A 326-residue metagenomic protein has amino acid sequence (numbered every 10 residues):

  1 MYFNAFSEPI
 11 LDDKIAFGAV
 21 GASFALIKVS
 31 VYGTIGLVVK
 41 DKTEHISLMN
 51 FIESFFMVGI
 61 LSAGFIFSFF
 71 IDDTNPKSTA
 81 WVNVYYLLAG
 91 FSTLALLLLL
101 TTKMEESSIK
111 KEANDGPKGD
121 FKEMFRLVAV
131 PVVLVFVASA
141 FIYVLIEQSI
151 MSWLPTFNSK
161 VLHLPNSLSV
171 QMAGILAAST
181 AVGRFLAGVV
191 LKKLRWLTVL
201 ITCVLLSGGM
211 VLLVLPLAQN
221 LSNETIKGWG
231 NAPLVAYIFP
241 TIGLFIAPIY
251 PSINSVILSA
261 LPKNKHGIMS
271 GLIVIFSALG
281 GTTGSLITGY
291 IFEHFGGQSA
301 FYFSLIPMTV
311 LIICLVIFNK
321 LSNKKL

Functional and structural regions predicted by a protein language model:
A16-S54: Cytoplasmic helix-loop-helix junction between adjacent transmembrane helices in 12-TM secondary transporters
L26-K40, A247-P262: Intracellular juxtamembrane helix-capping segments at the cytosolic ends of symmetry-related transmembrane helices
F51-S107: Helix-loop-helix hairpin linking two adjacent transmembrane segments in secondary transporters
S107-F136: Juxtamembrane intracellular "pre-TM" segments in multi-pass secondary transporters
A129-G174: Extracytoplasmic gate region of multi-pass secondary transporters
G183-W196, L221-S222, F292: Helix-to-loop junctions at the C-terminal end of transmembrane segments in multipass secondary transporters
L197-I253: C-terminal transmembrane helical hairpin of 12-TM major facilitator-type secondary transporters
A260-F295: A late C-terminal transmembrane helix in Major Facilitator Superfamily
